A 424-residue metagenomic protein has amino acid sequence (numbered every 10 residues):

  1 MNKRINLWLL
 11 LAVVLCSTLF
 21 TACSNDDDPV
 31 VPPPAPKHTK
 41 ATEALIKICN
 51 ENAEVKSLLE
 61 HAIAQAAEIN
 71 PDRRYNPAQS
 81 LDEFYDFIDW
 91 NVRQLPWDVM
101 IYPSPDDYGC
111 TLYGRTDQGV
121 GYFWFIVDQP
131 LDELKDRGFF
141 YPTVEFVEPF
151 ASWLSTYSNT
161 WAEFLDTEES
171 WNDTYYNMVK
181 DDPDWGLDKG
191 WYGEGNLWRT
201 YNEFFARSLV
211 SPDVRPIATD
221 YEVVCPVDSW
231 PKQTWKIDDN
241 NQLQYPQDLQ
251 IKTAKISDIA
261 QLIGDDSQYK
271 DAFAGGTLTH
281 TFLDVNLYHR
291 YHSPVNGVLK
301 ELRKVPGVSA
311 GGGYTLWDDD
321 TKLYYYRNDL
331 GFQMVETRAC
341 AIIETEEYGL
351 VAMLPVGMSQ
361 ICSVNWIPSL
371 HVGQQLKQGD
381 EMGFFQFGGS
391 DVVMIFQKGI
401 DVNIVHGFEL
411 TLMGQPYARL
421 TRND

Functional and structural regions predicted by a protein language model:
M1-L9: Bacterial N-terminal signal peptides that target proteins for export
L10-T18: Bacterial N-terminal signal peptides
S17-P36: Bacterial Sec-dependent N-terminal signal peptides
P32-D424: Contiguous, well-folded functional domains in the mature portion of proteins
